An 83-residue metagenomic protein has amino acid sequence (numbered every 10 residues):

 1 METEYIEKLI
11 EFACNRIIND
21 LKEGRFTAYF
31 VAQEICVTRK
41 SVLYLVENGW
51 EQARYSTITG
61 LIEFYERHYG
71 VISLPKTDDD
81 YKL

Functional and structural regions predicted by a protein language model:
M1-F26: A short, Lys/Arg-rich alpha-helix, primarily the initiator
E7, A28, E51-I58: Alpha-helix N-cap/helix-initiation sites
N15, K40, Y55-T59: Short alpha-helical elements of helix-turn-helix
T27-I35: Short alpha-helical "recognition helix" segments of helix-turn-helix
C36-A53: Recognition helix of helix-turn-helix/homeodomain-like DNA-binding domains that insert into the DNA major groove
R54-I72: DNA major-groove recognition helix of helix-turn-helix/homeodomain DNA-binding modules
I72-L83: Short amphipathic recognition helices of helix-turn-helix/homeodomain-type DNA-binding modules
